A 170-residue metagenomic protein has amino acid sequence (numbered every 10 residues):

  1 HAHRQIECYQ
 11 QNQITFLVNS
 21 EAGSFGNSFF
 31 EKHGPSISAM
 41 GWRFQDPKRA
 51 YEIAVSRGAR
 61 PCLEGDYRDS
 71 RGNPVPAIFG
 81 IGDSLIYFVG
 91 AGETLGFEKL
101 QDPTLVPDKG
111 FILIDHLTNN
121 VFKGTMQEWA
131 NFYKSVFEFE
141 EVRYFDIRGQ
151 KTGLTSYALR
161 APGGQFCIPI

Functional and structural regions predicted by a protein language model:
H1-A2, C8-L63, R71-R143, Q150-I170: Glyoxalase I/VOC metalloenzyme domain signal
Y67: Short, solvent-exposed turn/loop segments enriched in Gly/Ser/Thr/Pro and often Arg
